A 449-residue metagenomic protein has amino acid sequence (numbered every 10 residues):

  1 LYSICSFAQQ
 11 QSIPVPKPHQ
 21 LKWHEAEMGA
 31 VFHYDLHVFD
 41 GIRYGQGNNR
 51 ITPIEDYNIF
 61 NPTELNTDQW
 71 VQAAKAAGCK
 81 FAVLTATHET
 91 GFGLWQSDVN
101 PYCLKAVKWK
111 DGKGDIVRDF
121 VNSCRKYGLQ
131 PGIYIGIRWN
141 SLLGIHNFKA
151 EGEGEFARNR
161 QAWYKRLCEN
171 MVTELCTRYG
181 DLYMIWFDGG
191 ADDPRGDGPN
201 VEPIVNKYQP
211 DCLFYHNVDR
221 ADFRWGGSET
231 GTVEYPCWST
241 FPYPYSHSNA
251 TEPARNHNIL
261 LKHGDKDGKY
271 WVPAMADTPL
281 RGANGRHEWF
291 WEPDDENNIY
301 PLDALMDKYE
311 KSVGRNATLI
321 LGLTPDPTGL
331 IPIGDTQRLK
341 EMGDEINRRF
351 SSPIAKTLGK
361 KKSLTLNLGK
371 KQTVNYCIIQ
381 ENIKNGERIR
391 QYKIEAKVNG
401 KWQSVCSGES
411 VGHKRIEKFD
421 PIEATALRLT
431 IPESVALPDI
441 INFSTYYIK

Functional and structural regions predicted by a protein language model:
L1-Q10: Bacterial Sec-dependent N-terminal signal peptides
Q9-N399, S404-F419, T430-D439, Y446-Y447: Mature catalytic domains of secreted/periplasmic carbohydrate-active enzymes
